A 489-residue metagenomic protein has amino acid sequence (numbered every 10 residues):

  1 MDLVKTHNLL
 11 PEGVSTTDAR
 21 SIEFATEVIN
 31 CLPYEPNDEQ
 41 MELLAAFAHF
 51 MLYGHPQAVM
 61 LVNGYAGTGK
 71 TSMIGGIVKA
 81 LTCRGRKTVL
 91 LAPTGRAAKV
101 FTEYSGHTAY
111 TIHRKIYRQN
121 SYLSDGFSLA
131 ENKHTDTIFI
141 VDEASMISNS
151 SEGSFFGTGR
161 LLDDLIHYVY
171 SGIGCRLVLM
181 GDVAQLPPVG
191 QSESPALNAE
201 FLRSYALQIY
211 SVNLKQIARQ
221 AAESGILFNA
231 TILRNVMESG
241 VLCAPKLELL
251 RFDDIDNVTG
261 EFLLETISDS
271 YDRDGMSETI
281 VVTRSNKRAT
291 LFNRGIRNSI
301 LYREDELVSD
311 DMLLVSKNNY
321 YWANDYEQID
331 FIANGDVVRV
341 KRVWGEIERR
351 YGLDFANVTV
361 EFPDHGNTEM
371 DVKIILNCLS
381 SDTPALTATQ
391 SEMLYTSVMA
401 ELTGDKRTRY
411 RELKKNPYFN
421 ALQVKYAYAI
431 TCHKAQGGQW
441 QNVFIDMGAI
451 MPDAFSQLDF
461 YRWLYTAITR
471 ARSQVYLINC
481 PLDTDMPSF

Functional and structural regions predicted by a protein language model:
D2-A58: Pre-P-loop entry segment of helicase/translocase ATPase cores
D18-F24, F47-A48, H55, Y170-C175 (+3 more regions): Conserved helicase motor core of P-loop NTPases
P36, L90, V281: Conserved SAM-binding loop
Q40, T94, S285, G437: Short, conserved phosphate/pyrophosphate- and ester-handling motifs at nucleotide-, phospho-/glycolipid
L43, L313, V338, W440-V443: Generic structural signal for buried aliphatic residues
L44-A45, H49, G54-C243, L250: ASCE P-loop NTPase helicase motor core
G106, I296-I300, R462-W463: Short, solvent-exposed amphipathic alpha-helical segments in soluble enzyme and RNA/protein-processing domains
R349-F489: C-terminal accessory regions
